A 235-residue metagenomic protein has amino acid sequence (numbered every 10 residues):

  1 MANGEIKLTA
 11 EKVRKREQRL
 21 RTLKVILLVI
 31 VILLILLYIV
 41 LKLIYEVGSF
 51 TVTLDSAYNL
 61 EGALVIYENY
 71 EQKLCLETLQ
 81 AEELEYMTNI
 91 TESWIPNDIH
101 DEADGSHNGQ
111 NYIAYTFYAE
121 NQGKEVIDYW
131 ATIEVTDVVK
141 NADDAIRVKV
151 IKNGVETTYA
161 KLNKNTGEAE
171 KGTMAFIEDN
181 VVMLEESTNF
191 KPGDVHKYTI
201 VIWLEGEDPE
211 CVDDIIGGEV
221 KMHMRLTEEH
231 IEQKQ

Functional and structural regions predicted by a protein language model:
A2-P96, G105-S106, E229-Q235: Short, polar/proline-rich extracytoplasmic segments that appear immediately after membrane translocation
V13-E17, L23-I30, E92-D101, E156-V195: Extracellular adhesion/glycan-binding regions together with long Ser/Thr- and acidic-residue-rich low-complexity tracts
I30-L37, N111-N121, N153-G167: Amphipathic repeat-derived elements
L54-A81, V138-N180: A surface/secretory-pathway sequence property marking extracellular, secreted, or lumenal proteins enriched
D98-I127, N180-Q235: C-terminal, structured domain-capping segment
E125-V135, A142-A145: Short, hydrophobic/aromatic beta-strand segments
I133-D137, R225-T227: Acidic (Asp/Glu-rich), glycine- and aromatic
V135-V139, E232-Q235: Charged, amphipathic alpha-helical segments and their flanking helix caps
